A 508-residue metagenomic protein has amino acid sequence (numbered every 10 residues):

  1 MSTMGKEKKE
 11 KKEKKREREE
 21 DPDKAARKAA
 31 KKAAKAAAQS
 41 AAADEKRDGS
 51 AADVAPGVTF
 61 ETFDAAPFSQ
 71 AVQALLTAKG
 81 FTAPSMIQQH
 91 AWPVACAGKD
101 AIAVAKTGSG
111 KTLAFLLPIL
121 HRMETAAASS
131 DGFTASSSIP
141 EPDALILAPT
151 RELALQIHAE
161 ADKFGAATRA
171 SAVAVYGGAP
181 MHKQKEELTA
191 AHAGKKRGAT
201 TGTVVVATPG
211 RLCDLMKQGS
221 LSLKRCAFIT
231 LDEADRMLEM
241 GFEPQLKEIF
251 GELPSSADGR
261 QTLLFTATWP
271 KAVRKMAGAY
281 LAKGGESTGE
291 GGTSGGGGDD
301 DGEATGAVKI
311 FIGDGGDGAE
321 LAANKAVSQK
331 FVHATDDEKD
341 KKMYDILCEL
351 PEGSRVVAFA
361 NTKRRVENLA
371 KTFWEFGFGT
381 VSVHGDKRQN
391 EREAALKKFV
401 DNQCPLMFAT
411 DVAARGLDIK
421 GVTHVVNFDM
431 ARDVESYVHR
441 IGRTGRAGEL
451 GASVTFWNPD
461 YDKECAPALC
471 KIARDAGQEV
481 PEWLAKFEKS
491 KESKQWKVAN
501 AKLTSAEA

Functional and structural regions predicted by a protein language model:
M1-A65, V273, Q495, A508: Intrinsically disordered, low-complexity accessory regions that flank the conserved helicase/ATPase core of eukaryotic
K11, D53-K497, T504-A508: Conserved helicase RecA-like core
